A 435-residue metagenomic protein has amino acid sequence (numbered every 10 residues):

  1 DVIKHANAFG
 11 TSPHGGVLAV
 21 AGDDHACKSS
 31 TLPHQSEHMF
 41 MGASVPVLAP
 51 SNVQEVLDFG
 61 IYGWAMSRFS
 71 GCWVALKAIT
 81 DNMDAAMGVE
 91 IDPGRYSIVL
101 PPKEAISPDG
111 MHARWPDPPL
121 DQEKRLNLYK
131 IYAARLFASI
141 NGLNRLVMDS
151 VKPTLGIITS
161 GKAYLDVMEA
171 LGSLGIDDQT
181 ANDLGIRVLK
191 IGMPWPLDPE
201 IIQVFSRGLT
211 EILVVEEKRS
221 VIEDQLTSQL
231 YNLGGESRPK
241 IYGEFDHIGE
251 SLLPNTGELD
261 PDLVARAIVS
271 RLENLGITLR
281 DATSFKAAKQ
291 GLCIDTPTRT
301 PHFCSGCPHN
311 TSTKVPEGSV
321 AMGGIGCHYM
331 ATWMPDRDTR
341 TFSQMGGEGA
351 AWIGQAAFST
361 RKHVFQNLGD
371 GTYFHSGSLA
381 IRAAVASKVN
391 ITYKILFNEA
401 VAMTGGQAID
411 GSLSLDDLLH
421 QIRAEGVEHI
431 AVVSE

Functional and structural regions predicted by a protein language model:
D1-R68, I79, N310-T313, V320-M403 (+1 more regions): Thiamine diphosphate
A8-H14, F69-S70, S173-L184, R207-T210 (+4 more regions): Secondary-structure transition/capping motifs at alpha-helix termini and the adjoining loop/turn into the next element
A8-V20, I98-M111, K388-L396, L418-A431: A glycine-rich helix N-cap at a beta->alpha junction
L18, A75, G156, R187 (+3 more regions): A structural signal for isolated positions on well-ordered beta-strands in alpha/beta enzyme cores
S29-S36, L197-I201, L415-L419, S434: Short, glycine/polar-rich helix-capping loops at beta-to-alpha or helix-loop-helix junctions that flank or form
P50-F303, P308, I325-G326, S434: Flexible, low-complexity linker and terminal segments
P93-A105, N232-E236, R340-G347, I409-A424: Acidic, Ser/Thr-rich peripheral helices and adjacent loops at domain boundaries
S228-Q229, K240-G249, P254, L368 (+2 more regions): Long, charged N-terminal interaction/targeting segments
